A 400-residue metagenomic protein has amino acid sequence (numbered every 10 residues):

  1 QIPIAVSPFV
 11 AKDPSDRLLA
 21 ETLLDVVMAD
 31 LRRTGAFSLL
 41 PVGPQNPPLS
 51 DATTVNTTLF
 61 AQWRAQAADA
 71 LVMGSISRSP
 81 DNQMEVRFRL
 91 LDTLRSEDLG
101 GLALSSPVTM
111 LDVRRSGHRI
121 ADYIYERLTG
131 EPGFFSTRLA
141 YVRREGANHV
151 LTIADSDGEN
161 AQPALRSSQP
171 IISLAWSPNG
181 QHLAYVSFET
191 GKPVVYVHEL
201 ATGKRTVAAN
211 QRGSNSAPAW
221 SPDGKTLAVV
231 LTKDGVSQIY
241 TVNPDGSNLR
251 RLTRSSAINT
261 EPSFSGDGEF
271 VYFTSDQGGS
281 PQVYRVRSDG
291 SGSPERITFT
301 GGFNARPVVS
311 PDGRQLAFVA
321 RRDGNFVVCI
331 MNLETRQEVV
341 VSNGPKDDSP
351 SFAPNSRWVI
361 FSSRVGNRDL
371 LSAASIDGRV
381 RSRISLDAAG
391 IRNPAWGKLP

Functional and structural regions predicted by a protein language model:
I2-L59, V72-I76: Short beta-strand->alpha-helix linker/helix-N-cap micro-motif that forms a surface specificity/interaction loop
T53-Y123: Amphipathic beta-strand/beta-sheet edge segments enriched in Tyr/Trp
M73, L139-V142, H182-V186, T226-V230 (+3 more regions): Residue position within the beta-strands of beta-propeller blades
Q83-E85, A147-T152, K192-Y196, V236-Y240 (+3 more regions): Structural motif
E131-T137, S173-H182, A217-T226, P262-F270 (+3 more regions): Blade-terminus and WD-like Trp-Asp/Gly-His loop motifs, strongest in beta-propeller folds
D155-I172, H198-S216, V242-I258, V286-F303 (+2 more regions): Multi-bladed beta-propeller domains
